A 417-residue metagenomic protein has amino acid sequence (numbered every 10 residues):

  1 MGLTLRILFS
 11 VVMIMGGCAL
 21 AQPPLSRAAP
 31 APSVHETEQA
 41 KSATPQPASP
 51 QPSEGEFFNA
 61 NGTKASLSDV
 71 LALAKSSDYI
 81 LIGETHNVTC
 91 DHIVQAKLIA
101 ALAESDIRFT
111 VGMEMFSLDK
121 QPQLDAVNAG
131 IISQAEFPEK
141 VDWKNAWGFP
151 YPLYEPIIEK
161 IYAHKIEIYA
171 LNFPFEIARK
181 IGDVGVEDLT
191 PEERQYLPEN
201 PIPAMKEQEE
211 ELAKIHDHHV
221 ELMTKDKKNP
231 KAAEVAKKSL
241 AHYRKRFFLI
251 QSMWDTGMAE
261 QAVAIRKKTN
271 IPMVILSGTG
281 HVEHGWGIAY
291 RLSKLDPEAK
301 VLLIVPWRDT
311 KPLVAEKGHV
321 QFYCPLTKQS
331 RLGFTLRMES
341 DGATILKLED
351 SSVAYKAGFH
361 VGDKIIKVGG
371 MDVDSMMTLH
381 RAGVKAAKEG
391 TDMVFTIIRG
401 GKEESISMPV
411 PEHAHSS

Functional and structural regions predicted by a protein language model:
G2-S10: Sec-dependent signal peptide recognition, specifically the positively charged N-region followed immediately by
V12, L20-S77: N- or domain-start disorder-to-order transition segments that initiate the globular core
A60-E104: Zymogen propeptides
S105, F109-T110, P122-V263: A substrate-binding/cap region within the structured catalytic cores of diverse enzymes
H284-G333: Interdomain regulatory linker/hinge segments that flank or connect interaction modules in polarity/junction/synaptic
P312-D350, S407-S417: PDZ/PDZ-like peptide-tail recognition elements
A354-M377: Conserved PDZ fold ligand-binding element
H360, I366, R381-S417: PDZ-domain C-terminal substructure recognizer with occasional recognition of PDZ-binding tails
